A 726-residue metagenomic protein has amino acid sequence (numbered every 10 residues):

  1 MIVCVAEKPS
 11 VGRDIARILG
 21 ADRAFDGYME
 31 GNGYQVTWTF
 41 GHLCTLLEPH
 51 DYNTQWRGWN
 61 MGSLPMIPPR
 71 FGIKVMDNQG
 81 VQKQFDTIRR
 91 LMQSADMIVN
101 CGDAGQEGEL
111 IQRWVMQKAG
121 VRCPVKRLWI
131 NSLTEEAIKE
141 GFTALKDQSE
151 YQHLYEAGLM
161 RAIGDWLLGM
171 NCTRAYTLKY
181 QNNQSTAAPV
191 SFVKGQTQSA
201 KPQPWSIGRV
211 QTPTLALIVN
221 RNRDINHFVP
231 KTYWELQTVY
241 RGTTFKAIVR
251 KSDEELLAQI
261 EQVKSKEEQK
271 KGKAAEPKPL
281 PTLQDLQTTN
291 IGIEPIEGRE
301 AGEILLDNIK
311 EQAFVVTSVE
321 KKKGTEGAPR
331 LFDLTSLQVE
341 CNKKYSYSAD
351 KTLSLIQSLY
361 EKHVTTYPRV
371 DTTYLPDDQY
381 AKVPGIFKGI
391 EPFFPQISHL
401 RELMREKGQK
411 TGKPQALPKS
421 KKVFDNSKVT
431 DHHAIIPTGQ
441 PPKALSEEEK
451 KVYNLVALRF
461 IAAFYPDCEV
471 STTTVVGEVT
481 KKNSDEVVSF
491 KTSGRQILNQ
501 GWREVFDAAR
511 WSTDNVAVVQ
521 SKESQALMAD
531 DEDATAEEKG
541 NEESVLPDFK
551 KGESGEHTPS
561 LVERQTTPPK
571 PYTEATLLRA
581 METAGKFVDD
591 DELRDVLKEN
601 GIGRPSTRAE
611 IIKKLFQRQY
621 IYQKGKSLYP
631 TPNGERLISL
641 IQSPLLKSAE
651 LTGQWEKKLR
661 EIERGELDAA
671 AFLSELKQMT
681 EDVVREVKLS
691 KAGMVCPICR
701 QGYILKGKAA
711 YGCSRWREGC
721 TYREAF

Functional and structural regions predicted by a protein language model:
M1, V99, D103-A104, Q203-P204 (+5 more regions): Conserved short loop/turn motifs at secondary-structure junctions
M1-Y176, G292-I296, Q415, T513-A517 (+2 more regions): Intrinsically disordered, low-complexity regulatory segments
I2-V3, F25, V81, K118 (+8 more regions): Basic, low-complexity terminal or inter-domain segments flanking catalytic cores
F71, G80, D86-R89, Q93 (+2 more regions): C-terminal or mid-to-C-terminal helical accessory/interaction module adjacent to the motor/catalytic core
F71-I98, L217-I218, E340-C341, V456-I461 (+1 more regions): Phosphate-interacting basic helix/loop segments used at nucleotide- and nucleic-acid interfaces
H153, E267-R330: Metal- or metallocofactor-binding catalytic centers and their adjacent structured scaffolds across diverse enzyme
T197-S206, I218-E297, K344: C-terminal helical "lid" subdomain and adjoining coupling/linker elements of P-loop NTPases
